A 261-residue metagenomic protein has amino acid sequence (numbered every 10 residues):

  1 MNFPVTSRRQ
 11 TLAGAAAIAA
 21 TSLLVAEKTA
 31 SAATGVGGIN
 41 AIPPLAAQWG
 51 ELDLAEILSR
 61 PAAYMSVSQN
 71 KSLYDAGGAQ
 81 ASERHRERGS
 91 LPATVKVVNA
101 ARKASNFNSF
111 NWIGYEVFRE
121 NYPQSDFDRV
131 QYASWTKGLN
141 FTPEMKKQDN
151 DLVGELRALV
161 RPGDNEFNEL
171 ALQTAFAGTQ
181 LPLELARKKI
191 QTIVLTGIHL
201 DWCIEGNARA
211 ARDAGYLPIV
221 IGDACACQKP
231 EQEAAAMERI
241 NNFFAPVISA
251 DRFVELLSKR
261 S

Functional and structural regions predicted by a protein language model:
N2-I18: N-terminal secretory signal peptides and thylakoid transit peptides that target proteins across membranes
V25-A47: C-terminal segment of N-terminal export signals and the immediately downstream linker at the start of the mature
Q48-A63, V95-R102: Short amphipathic alpha-helices and their capping/turn segments at secondary-structure boundaries
H85-K188: Active-site alpha/beta core segments
V194-I198, Y216-P230: A short glycine-rich beta-strand->turn/loop micro-motif centered on a GG-aromatic cluster
I204-A214: Short Gly/Thr/Asp-enriched flexible loops that form oxyanion-binding sites at enzyme active sites
Q228-N241: Active-site-proximal loop->helix
V247-S261: A charged, well-structured terminal subsegment
